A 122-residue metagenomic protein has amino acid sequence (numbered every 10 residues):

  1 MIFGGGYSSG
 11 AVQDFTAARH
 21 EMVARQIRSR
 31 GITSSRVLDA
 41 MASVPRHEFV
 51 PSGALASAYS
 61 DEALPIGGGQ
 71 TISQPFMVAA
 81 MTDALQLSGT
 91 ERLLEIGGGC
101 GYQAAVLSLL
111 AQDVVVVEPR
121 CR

Functional and structural regions predicted by a protein language model:
M1-F3, T16-A18, D61, T82 (+1 more regions): A short alpha-helix capping/helix-coil boundary motif
M1-G53: N-terminal auxiliary segments of SAM/dcSAM-dependent transferases
A24, R28, G53-A54, A58-E62 (+1 more regions): Conserved alpha-helix/loop element of class I SAM-dependent methyltransferases that forms part of the SAM/SAH-binding
I32, A54, G68-F76, G98 (+2 more regions): Residues at secondary-structure transition points
S35, G53-A54, L94, V106: A generic "cationic amphipathic patch" detector
F49-V50, A54, Y59, Y102 (+1 more regions): Broad hydrophobic/π-residue packing in well-ordered secondary structure
I66-G69, A111: Conserved short-loop catalytic and cofactor-binding motifs
Q86-R122: Conserved nucleotide-cofactor-binding alpha/beta core module
